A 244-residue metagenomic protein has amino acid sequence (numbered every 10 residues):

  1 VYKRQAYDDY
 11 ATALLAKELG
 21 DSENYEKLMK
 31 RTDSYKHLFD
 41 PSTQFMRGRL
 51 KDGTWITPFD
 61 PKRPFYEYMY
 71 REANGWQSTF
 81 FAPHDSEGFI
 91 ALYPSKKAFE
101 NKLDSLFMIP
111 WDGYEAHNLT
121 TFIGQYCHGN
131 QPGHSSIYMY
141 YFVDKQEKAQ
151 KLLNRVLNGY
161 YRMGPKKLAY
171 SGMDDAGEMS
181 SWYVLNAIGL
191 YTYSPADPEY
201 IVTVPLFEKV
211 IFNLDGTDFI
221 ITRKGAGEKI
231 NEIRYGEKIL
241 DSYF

Functional and structural regions predicted by a protein language model:
V1-Y2: Short, small-residue-biased leader/transition segments that mark boundaries at the very start of proteins
D8: ATP-dependent phospho-/nucleotidyl transfer catalytic cores
A13, K17-G133, D174: Catalytic cores of carbohydrate-active enzymes
L92, S105-P110, Y114, H128 (+1 more regions): Non-catalytic C-terminal accessory modules of carbohydrate-active enzymes
